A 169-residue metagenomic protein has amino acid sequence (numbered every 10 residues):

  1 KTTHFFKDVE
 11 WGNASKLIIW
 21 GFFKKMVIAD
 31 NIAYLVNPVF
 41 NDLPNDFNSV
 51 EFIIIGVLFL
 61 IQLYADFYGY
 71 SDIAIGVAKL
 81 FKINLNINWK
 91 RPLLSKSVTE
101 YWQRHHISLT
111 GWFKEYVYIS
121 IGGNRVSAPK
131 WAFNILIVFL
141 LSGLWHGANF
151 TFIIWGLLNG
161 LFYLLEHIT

Functional and structural regions predicted by a protein language model:
K1-T169: Membrane-embedded transmembrane alpha-helical bundles that form the catalytic cores of multi-pass lipid-modifying
